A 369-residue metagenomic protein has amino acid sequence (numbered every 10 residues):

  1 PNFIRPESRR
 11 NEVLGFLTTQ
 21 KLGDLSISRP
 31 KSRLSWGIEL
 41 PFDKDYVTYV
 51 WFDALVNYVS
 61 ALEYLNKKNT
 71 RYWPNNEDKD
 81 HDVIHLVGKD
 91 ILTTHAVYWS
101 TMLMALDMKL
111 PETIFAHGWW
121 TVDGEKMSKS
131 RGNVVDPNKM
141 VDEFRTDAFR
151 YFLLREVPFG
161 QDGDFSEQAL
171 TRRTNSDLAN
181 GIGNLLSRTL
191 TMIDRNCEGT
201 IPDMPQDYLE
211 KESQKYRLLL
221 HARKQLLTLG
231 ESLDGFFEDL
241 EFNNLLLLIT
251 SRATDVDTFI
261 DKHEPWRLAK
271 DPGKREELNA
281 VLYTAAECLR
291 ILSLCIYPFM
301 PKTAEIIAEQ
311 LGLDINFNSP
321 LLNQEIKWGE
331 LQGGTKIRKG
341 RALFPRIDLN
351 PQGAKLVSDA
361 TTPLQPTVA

Functional and structural regions predicted by a protein language model:
P1-L22, Y64-R71, L186-L233, A253 (+1 more regions): Conserved, charged catalytic cores of large soluble enzymes
P1-R195, L245-I249: Structured secondary-structure scaffolds
N2-I4, L22-G23, K31, A61 (+10 more regions): Intrinsically disordered or highly flexible coil/loop and linker segments, enriched in small and charged/polar residues
D43-T48, G88-I91, M140-V141, L170-G181 (+7 more regions): Secondary-structure capping and boundary motifs in well-ordered enzyme cores
N75, A96, D203, R346 (+1 more regions): Generic low-complexity segments that are intrinsically disordered, proline-rich and/or Lys/Arg-biased
G118-W120, Q168-A169, P202-K211, S251 (+1 more regions): A glycine-rich phosphate-binding loop feature that marks nucleotide/adenosyl-phosphate handling sites
D162-E167, L227-G235: Short, charged/polar, low-complexity loop and linker segments that flank or interrupt alpha-helical bundles
G235, L240, T250-A369: Basic, alpha-helical terminal appendages of large translation-related enzymes
